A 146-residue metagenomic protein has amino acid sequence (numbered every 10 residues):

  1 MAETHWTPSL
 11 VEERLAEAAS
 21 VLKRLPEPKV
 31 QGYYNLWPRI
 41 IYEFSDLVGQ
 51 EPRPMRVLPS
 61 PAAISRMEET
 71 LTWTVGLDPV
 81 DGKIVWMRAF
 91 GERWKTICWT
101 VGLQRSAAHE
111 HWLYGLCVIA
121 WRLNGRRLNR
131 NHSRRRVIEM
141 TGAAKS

Functional and structural regions predicted by a protein language model:
M1-T74, T96, V101, R105-A107 (+1 more regions): N-terminal interaction/assembly modules
G76-E92: Short amphipathic alpha helix immediately N-terminal
G115-I119: Conserved kinase catalytic-core helix
